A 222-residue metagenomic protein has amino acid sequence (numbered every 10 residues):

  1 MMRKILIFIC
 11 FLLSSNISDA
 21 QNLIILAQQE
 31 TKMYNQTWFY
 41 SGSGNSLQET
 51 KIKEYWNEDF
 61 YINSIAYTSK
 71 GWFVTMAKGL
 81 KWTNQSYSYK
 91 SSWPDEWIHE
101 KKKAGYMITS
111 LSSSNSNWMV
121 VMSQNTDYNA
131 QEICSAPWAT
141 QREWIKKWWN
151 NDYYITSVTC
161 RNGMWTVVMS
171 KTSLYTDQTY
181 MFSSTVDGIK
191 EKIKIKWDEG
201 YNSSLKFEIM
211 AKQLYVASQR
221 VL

Functional and structural regions predicted by a protein language model:
K4-S14: Sec-dependent N-terminal signal peptides
L13-Q21: Bacterial Sec-dependent signal peptides at the C-terminal "C-region" and cleavage site
A20-L222: Terminus-proximal functional modules
